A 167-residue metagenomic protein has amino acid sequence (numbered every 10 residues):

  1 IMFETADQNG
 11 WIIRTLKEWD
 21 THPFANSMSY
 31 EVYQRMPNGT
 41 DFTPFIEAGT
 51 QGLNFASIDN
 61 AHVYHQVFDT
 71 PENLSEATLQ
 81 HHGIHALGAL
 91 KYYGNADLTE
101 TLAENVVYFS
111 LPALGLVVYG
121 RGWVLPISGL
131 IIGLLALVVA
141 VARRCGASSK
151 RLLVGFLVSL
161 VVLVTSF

Functional and structural regions predicted by a protein language model:
I1-V117: Soluble extramembrane regions of membrane proteins in the secretory/endomembrane system
S110-F167: Core alpha-helical transmembrane segments of integral membrane proteins
